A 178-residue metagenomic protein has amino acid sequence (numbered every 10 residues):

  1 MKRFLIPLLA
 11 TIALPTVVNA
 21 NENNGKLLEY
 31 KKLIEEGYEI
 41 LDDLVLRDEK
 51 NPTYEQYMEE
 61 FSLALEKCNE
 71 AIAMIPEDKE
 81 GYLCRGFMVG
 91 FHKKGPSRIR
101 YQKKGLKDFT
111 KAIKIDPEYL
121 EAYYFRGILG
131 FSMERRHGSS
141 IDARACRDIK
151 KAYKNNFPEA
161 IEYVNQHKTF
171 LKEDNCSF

Functional and structural regions predicted by a protein language model:
N24-L28, S140-F178: Terminal, low-structured helical/coil segments at or just beyond the last alpha-helical repeat
G37, D42-T53, G86, F91-S97 (+1 more regions): Short coil/turn linking the two alpha-helices of tandem helical-hairpin repeats
Q56-E66, G95-K111, R135-D148: Structural signature of tandem alpha-helical TPR/SEL1-like repeats, specifically the intra-repeat loop/turn
A71, K111-A112, K151-A152: Canonical positions in the second alpha-helix
D78, Y119, F157-E159: Residue-level recognition of tetratricopeptide repeat
G81, A122, A160-E162: TPR alpha-solenoid repeat register
